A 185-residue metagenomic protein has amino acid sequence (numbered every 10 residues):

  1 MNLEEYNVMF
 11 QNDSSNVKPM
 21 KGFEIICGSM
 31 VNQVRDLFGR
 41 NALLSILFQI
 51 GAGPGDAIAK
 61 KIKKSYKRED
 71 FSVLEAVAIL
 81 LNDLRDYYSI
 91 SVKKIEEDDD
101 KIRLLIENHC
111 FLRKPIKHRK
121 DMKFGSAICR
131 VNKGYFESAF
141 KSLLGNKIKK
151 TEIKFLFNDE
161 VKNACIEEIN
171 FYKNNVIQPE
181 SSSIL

Functional and structural regions predicted by a protein language model:
M1-R103, N108-R130, I148-L185: N-terminal accessory segment detector
G125-G145: Active-site helix/loop of acyl-thioester processing domains in fatty-acid/polyketide metabolism, spanning hotdog-fold
